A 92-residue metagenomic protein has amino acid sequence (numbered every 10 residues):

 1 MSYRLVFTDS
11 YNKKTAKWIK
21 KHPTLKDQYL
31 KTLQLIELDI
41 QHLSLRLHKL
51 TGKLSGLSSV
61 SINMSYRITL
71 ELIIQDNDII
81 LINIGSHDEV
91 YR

Functional and structural regions predicted by a protein language model:
M1-Y66, I73-I80, E89-R92: Basic, Lys/Arg-enriched alpha-helical interface segments
S86: Active-site glycine-centered loops adjacent to acidic/histidine catalytic or metal-binding residues that shape
